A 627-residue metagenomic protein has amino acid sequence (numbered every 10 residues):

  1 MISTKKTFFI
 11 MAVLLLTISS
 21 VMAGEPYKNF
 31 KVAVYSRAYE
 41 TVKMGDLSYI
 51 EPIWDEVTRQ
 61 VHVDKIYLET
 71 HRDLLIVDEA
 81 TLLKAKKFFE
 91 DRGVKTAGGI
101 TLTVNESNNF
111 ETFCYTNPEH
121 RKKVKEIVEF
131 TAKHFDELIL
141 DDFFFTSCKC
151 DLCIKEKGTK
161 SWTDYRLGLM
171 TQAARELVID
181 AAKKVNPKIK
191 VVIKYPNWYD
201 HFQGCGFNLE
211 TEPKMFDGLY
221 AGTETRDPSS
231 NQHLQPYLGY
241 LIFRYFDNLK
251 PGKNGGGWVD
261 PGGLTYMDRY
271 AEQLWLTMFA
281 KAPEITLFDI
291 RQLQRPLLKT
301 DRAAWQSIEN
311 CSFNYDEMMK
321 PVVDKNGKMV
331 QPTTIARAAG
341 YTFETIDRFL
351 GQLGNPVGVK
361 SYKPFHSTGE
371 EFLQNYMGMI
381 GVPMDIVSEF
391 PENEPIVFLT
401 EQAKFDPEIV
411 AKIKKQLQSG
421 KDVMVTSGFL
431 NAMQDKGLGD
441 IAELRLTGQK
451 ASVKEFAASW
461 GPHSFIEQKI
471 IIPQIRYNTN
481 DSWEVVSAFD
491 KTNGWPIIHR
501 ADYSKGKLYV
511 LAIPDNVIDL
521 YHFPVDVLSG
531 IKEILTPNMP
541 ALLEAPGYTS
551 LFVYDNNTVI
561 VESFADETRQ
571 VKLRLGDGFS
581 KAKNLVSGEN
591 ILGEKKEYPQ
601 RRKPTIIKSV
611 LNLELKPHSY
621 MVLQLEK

Functional and structural regions predicted by a protein language model:
M1-F9: Bacterial N-terminal signal peptides that target proteins for export
I10-S19: Bacterial N-terminal signal peptides
V21-G24: Boundary at the C-terminal end of the N-terminal hydrophobic targeting segment
Y27-P52, L82-D136, D142, T146-C153 (+2 more regions): Active-site-adjacent "subsite" loops/lids of carbohydrate-active enzymes
V42-Q60, P118-T131, H201-E212, M267-T277: Short, acidic/polar
D46-D55, L373-E394, E401-K404: A short, well-structured beta->alpha microelement
D64, E69, N109-T112, D136 (+14 more regions): Hydrophobic targeting/anchoring helices
N375, M384, T400-K627: A conserved amphipathic helix/loop scaffold that creates a polar/acidic microenvironment used either to coordinate
